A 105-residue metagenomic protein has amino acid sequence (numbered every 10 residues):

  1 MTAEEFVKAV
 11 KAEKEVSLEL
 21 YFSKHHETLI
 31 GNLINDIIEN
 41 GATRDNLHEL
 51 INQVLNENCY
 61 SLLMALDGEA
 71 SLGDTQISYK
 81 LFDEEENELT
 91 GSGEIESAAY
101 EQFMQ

Functional and structural regions predicted by a protein language model:
M1-A42, D67-G68, L72-D74, K80-F82: N-terminal low-complexity, intrinsically disordered segments
E4, K8, T90-Q105: Short acidic DE-rich linear segments
A42-E94: Amphipathic protein-protein interaction modules
